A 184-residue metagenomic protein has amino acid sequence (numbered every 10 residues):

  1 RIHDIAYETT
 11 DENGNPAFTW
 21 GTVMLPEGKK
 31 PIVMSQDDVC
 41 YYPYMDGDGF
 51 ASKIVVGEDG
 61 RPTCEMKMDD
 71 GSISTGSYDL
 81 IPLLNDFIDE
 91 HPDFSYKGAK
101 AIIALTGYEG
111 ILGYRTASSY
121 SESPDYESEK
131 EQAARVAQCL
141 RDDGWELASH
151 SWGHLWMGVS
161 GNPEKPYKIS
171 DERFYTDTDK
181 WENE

Functional and structural regions predicted by a protein language model:
R1-M24: N-terminal carbohydrate-binding/catalytic regions of secreted carbohydrate-active enzymes
W20-T22, K29, D38: A metal-dependent hydrolase metal-coordination microenvironment
K29-I32, C40-E184: Metal-dependent polysaccharide deacetylase catalytic core of the NodB/CE4 family, i.e., the active-site-bearing domain
S35: Generic enzyme active-site microenvironment
